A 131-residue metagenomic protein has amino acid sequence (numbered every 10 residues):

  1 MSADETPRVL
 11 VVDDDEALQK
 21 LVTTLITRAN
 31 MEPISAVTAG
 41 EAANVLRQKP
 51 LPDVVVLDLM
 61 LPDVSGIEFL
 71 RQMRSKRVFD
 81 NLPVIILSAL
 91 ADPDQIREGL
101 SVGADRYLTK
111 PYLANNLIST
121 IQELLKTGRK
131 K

Functional and structural regions predicted by a protein language model:
M1-L10, N115-K131: Non-catalytic signal-transmission and effector/linker regions of two-component phosphorelay proteins
Q19, P62, D80, D92 (+1 more regions): The feature encodes the CheY-like receiver
K20-R28: Charged docking surfaces used in two-component/phosphorelay signaling
R28, P93, L113-S119: Conserved two-component signaling phosphotransfer/partner-docking surface
S35-V54: Acidic, metal-coordinating helix/loop segments flanking the phosphotransfer/catalytic sites of two-component signaling
T38-E41, S65-R71: Acidic catalytic/metal-coordinating carboxylates
D58, S88: Active-site residues of response regulator receiver
E68, A91-R106, S119: Alpha4 helix (beta4-alpha4-beta5 surface) of REC/receiver domains from two-component response regulators
